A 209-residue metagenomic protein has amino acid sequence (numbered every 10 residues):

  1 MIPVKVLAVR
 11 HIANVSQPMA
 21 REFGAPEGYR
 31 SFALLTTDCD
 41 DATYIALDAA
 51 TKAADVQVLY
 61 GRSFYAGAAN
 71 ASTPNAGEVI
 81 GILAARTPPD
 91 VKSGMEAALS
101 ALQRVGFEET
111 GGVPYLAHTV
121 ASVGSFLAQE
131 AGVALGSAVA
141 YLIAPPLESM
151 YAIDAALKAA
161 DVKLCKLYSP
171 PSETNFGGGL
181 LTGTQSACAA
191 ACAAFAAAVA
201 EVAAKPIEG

Functional and structural regions predicted by a protein language model:
I2-C39, R62-V79, A85-T87, G106-D154 (+1 more regions): A structural signal for small-residue-enriched, beta-sheet-centric alpha/beta enzyme cores and oligomeric scaffold folds
T43-A49: N-terminal low-complexity, intrinsically disordered segments
A46, G94, E148-A152: Amphipathic alpha-helical interface surfaces
Q57: Flexible, small-/acidic-enriched active-site or ligand-binding loops
K92-L102, A191-A198: Short amphipathic alpha-helices in soluble, non-transmembrane regions that often serve as interface/regulatory elements
